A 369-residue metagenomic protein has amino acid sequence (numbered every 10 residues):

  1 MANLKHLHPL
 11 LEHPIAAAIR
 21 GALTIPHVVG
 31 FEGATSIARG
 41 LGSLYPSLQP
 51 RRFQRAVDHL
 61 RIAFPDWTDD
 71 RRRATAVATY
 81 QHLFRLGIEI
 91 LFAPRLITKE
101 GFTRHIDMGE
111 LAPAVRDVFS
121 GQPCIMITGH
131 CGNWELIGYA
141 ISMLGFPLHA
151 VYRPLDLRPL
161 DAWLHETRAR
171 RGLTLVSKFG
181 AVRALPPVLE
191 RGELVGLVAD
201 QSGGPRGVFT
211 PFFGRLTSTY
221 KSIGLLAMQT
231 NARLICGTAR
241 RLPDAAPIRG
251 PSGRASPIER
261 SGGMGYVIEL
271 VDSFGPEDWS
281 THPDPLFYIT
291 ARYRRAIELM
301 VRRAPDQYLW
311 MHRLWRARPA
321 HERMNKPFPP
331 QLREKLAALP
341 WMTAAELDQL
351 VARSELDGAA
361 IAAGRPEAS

Functional and structural regions predicted by a protein language model:
M1-T128, D161-E166, G172, P257 (+4 more regions): Membrane-anchoring hydrophobic helices of lipid-metabolizing enzymes
A2, H6-L10, P14, Y45 (+3 more regions): Non-catalytic C-terminal accessory region of glycerolipid acyltransferases and related lyso-lipid remodeling enzymes
P14, L48, H105-I106, G129 (+4 more regions): Residues that cap or flank secondary-structure elements
S36, D70-R71, V151, K178 (+2 more regions): Residue-level detector of family-conserved "landmark" positions at structurally sensitive sites
Q54, P154-R158, T217-Y220: Active-site metal-coordination segments of metallo-dependent hydrolases
A114-V115, G138, L164-H165, L185-P186 (+2 more regions): Short amphipathic alpha-helical segments and helix-helix/interface helices
S120-F179, S202-F212, P251-E259: Catalytic core of membrane glycerolipid acyltransferases/transacylases, capturing the structured, soluble-facing
